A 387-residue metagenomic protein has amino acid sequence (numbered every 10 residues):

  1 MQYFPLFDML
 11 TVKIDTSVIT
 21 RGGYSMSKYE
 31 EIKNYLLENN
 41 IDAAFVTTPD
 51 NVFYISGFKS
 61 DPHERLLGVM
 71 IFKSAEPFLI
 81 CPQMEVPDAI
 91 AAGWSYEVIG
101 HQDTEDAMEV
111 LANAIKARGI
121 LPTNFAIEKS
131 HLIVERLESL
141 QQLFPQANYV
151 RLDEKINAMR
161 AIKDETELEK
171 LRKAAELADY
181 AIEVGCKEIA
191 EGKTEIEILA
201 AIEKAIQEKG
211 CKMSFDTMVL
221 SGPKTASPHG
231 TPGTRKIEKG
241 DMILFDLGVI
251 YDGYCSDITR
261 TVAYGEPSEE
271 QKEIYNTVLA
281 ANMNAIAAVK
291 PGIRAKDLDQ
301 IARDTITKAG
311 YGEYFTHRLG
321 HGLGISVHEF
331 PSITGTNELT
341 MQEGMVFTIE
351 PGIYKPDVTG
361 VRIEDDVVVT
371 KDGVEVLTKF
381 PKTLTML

Functional and structural regions predicted by a protein language model:
Y3-D15, I19-L387: Active-site neighborhoods and metal-handling regions in enzymes and metal-associated proteins
